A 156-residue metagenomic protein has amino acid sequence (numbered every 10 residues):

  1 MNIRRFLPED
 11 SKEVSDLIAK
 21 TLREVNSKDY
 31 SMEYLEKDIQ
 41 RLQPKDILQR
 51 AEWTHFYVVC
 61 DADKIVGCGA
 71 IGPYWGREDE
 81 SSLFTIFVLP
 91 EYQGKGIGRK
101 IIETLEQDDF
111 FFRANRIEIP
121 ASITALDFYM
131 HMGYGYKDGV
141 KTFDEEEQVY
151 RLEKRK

Functional and structural regions predicted by a protein language model:
N2-D16: A short beta-loop-alpha structural element at the N-terminal edge of CoA-dependent acyl/N-acetyltransferase catalytic
A19-K45: Conserved GNAT-fold acetyl-CoA-binding loop/helix
L42-V58, S82: A short helix-loop-beta-strand connector motif used in the catalytic cores of GNAT acetyltransferases and, in some
V58, K64-P73, S82, F87: Conserved beta-strand in the GNAT
P73-F84, Q93, F112, F143-E146: A conserved beta-turn-beta hairpin within the catalytic core of GNAT-like acetyltransferases that forms part
V88, G94-Q107, H131: Conserved acetyl-CoA-binding loop-helix of GNAT-fold acetyltransferases
D109-S122: Conserved GNAT acetyl-CoA-binding A-motif
M130-V140: Conserved acetyl-CoA-binding loop of GNAT-fold acetyltransferases
